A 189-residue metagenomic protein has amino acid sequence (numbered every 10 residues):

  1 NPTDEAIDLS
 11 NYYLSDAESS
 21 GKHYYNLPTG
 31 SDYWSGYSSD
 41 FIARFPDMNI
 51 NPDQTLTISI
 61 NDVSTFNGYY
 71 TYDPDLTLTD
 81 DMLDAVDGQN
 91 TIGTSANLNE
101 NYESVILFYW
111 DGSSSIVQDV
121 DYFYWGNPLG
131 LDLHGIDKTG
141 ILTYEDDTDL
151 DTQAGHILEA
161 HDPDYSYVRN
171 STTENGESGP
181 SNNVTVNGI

Functional and structural regions predicted by a protein language model:
N1-T3: Asparagine-centered strand-capping/turn motif at beta-strand->loop junctions
E5-S15: Short, hydrophobic/aromatic beta-strand segments
I7-D8, F66-G68, N175-S178: Short, solvent-exposed loop/turn elements at domain surfaces
L14-A17, S59, F108-W110, N170: Predominantly extracellular/luminal cell-surface or secreted proteins
S15-Y33: Short aromatic-acidic-glycine turn motif
G21, Y33-T57, G126-D146, H161: Short, surface-exposed linear segments at secondary-structure transitions and domain or protein termini
D32-Y122: Secretome/extracellular-domain signature
D80-I189: Conserved beta-structured recognition patch
